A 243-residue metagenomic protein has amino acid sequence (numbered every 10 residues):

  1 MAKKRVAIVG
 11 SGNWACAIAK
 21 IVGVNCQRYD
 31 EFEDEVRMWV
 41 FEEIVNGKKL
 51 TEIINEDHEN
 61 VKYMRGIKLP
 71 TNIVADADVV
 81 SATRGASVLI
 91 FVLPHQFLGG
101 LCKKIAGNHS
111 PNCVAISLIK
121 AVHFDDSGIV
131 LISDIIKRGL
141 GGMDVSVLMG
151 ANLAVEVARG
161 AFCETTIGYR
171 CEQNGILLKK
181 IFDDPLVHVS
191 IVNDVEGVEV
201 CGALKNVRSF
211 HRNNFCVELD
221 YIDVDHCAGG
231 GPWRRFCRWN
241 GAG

Functional and structural regions predicted by a protein language model:
M1-I67, I73-A77, S81-T83, K104 (+1 more regions): NAD(P)+-binding Rossmann beta1-loop-alpha1 motif at the extreme N-terminus of oxidoreductases
W14, N46, F97-L98, Q173-N174 (+1 more regions): Short phosphate-engaging motifs
K48-T51, I129-D134, G175-I176, G229: Short, surface-exposed alpha-helical segments at coil->helix boundaries
L50, E59-R65, L69, I132 (+7 more regions): Glycine-rich, flexible loop/turn motifs
L69, A75, V79-F162, L178: Rossmann-like NAD(P)(H) cofactor-binding subdomain of soluble oxidoreductases
N108, R138-V145, F162-G243: Internal alpha-helical scaffold of NAD(P)-dependent oxidoreductase catalytic cores
